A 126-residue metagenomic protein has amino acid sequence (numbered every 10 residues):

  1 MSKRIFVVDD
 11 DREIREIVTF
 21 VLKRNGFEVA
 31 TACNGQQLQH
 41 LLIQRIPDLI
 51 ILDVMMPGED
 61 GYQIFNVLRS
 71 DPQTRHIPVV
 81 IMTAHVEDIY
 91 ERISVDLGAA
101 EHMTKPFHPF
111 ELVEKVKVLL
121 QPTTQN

Functional and structural regions predicted by a protein language model:
R15, P57-G58, R75, E87 (+1 more regions): The feature encodes the CheY-like receiver
E16-R24: Charged docking surfaces used in two-component/phosphorelay signaling
T31-L49: Acidic, metal-coordinating helix/loop segments flanking the phosphotransfer/catalytic sites of two-component signaling
N34, D60-N66: Acidic catalytic/metal-coordinating carboxylates
R45-D48, Q73-P78: His-Asp phosphorelay/catalytic-motif detector in bacterial-type signaling
Q63, V86-M103, E114: Alpha4 helix (beta4-alpha4-beta5 surface) of REC/receiver domains from two-component response regulators
F107-K117: C-terminal output helix
